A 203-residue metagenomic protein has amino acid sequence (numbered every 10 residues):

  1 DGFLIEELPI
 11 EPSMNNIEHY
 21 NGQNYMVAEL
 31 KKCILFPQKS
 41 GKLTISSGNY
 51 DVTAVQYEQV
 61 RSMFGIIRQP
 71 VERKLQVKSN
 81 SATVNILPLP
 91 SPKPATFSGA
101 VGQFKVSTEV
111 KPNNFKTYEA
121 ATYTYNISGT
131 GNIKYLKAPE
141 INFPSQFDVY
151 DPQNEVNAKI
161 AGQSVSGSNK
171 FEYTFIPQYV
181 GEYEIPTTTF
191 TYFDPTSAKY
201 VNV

Functional and structural regions predicted by a protein language model:
D1-V203: Regulatory and interaction patches adjacent to catalytic/ligand-binding sites in large macromolecular machines
